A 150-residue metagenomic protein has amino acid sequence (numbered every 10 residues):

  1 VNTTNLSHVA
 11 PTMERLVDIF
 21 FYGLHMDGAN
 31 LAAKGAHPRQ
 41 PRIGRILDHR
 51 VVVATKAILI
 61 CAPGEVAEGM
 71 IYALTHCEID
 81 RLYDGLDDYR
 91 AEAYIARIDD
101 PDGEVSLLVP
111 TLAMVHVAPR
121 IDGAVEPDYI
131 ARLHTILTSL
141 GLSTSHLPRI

Functional and structural regions predicted by a protein language model:
N2-I150: Glycine-aromatic micro-motifs
